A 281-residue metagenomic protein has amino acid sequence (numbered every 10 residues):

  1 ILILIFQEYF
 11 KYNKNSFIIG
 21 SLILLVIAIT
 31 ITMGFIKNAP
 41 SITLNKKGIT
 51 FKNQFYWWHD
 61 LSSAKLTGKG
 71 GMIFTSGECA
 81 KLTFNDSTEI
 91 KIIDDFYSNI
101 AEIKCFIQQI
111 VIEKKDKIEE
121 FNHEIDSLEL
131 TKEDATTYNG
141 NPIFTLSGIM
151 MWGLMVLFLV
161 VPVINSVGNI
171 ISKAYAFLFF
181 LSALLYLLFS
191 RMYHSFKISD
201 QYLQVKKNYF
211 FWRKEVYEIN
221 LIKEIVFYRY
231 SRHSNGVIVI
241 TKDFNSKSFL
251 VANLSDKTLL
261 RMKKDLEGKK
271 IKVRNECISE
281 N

Functional and structural regions predicted by a protein language model:
I1-F10, S87-E89, D95-G168, F244 (+2 more regions): N-terminal membrane-targeting/pre-transmembrane regions
I1-P40, Y138-S195: Alpha-helical transmembrane spans
F17-L22, K37-A39, H59-L66, K117-E124 (+3 more regions): Short, mixed-charge, low-aromatic patches
V26-K65, A183-Y217: Conserved beta-hairpin
T50-K104, N122, V205-K263, E276-N281: Non-transmembrane, membrane-adjacent beta-strand/coil modules in membrane-associated proteins and peripheral
G70, N141, N169, N275-E276: Secondary-structure junction/capping motif
I271-K272: Extended alpha-helical scaffold/tether regions of large eukaryotic proteins that assemble membrane-trafficking
